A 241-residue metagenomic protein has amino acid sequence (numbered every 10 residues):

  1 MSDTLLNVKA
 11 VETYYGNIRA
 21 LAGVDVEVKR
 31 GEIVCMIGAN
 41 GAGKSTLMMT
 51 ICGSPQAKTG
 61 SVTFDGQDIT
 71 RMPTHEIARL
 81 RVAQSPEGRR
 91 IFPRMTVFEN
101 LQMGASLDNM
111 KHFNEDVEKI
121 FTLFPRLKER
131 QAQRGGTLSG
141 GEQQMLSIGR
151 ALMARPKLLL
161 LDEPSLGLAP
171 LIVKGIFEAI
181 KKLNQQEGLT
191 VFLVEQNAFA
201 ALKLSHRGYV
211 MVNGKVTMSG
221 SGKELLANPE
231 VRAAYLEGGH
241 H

Functional and structural regions predicted by a protein language model:
S2-H241: Glycine-rich phosphate-binding loops of nucleotide-dependent enzymes
